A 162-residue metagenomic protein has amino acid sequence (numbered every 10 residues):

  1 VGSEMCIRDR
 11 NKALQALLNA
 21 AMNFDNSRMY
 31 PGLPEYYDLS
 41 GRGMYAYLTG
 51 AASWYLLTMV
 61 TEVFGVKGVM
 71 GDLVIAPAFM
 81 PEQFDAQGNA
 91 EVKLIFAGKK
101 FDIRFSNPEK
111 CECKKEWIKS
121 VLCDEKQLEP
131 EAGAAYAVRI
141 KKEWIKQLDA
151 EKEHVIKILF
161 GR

Functional and structural regions predicted by a protein language model:
V1-I7: Short, small-residue-biased leader/transition segments that mark boundaries at the very start of proteins
S3, L14-A21, L56, V60: Short, well-ordered alpha-helical packing segments
R8-L14, K67-D72: Structural helix-adjacent loops and short alpha-helical linkers that scaffold large soluble proteins
R10-A51: C-terminal catalytic domain of Rieske-type non-heme iron oxygenases
Y36-R162: Carbohydrate-active enzyme catalytic cores, enriched for enzymes that act on polyanionic acidic polysaccharides
